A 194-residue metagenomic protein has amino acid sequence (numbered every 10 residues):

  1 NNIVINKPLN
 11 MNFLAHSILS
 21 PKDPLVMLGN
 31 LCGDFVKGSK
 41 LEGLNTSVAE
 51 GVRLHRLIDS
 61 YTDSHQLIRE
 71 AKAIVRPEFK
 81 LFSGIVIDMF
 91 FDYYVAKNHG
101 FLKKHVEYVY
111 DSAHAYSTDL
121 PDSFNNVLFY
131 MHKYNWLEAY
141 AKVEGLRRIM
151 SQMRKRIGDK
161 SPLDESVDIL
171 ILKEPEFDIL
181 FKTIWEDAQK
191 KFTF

Functional and structural regions predicted by a protein language model:
I3-V4, P8-R53, L57-F194: N-terminal leader/auxiliary helical segments
